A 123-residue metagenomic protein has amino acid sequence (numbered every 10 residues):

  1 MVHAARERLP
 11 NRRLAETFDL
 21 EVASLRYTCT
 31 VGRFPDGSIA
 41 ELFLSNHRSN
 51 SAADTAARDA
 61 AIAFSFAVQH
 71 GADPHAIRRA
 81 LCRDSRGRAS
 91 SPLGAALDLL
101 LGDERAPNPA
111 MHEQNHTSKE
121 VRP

Functional and structural regions predicted by a protein language model:
M1-P123: Long, C-terminal-biased catalytic regions of enzyme "large/alpha" subunits
